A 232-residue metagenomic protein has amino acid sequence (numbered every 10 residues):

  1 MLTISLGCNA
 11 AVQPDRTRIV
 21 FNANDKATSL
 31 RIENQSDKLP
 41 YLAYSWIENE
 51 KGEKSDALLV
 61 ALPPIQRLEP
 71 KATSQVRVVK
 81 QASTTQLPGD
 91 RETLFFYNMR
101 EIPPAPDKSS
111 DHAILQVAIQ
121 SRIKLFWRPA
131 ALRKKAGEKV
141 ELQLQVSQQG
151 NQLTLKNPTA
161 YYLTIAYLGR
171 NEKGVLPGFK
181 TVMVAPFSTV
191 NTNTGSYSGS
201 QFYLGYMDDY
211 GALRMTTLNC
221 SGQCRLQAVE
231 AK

Functional and structural regions predicted by a protein language model:
S5-G7: N-terminal signal peptide c-region/cleavage motif recognized by signal peptidases
A10-E33, K134-Q148: Beta-sheet-dominated interaction scaffolds and their linkers
T28-N34, V78, F95-R100, Q152-N157: Buried hydrophobic-core signal for structured, non-transmembrane domains
Q35, E48-E50, T73, V79-S83 (+4 more regions): Solvent-exposed coil/turn segments that connect beta secondary-structure elements in extracytoplasmic/periplasmic
S36-E53, P158-V175: Short acidic, flexible loop segments centered on an aromatic residue
G52-T85, G174-Q201: Intrinsically disordered, low-complexity Pro/Gly/Ser/Thr-rich segments with frequent PxxP/GP/PP motifs and embedded
S83-L132, A136, G199-K232: Terminal connector regions
A136-E172: A mid-sequence, solvent-exposed acidic-amphipathic segment
